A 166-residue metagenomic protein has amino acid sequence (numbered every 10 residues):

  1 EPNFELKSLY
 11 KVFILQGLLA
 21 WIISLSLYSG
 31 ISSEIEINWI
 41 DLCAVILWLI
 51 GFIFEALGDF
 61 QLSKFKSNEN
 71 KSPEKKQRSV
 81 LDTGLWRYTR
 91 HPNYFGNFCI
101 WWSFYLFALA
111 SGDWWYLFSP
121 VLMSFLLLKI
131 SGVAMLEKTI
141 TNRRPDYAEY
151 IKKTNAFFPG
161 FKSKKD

Functional and structural regions predicted by a protein language model:
E1-S33: Intramembrane catalytic core of multi-pass membrane enzymes that act on lipidic substrates
A20-Q61, K66, N70-D166: Hydrophobic transmembrane alpha-helices
